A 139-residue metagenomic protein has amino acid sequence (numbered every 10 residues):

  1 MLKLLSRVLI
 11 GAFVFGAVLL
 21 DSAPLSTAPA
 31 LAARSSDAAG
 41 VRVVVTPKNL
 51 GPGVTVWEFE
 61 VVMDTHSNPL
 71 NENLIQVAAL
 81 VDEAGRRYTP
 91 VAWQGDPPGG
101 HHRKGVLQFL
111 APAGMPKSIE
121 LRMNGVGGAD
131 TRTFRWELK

Functional and structural regions predicted by a protein language model:
M1-G16: Bacterial N-terminal signal peptides that target proteins for export
G16-S26: C-terminal segment of classical bacterial N-terminal signal peptides
A30-G53, R86: Low-complexity, acidic Ser/Thr/Pro/Gly-rich terminal tails and inter-domain linkers that flank the onset of structured
A38-G40, V54-E58, I75, H102-K104 (+1 more regions): Extracytoplasmic
V44-E72: Short, surface-exposed binding/anchoring microloops in extracellular/periplasmic proteins
K48-L50, V62-H66, E83-G85, P112 (+1 more regions): Solvent-exposed coil/turn segments that connect beta secondary-structure elements in extracytoplasmic/periplasmic
N71-A84: Short, surface-exposed alpha-helix to beta-strand junction/turn motifs within ectodomains of secreted and cell-envelope
A84-R135: Short, solvent-exposed, Trp/other aromatic-anchored flexible loops in extracytoplasmic proteins
